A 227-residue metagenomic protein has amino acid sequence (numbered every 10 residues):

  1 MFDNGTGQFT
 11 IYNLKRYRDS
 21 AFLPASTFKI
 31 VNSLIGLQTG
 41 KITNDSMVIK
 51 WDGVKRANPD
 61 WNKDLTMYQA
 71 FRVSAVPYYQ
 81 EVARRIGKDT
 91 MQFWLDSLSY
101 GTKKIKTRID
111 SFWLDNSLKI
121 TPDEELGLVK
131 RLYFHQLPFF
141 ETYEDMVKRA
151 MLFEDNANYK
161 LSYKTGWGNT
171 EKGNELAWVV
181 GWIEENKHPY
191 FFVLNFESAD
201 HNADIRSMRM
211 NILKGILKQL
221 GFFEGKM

Functional and structural regions predicted by a protein language model:
M1-R16, V180-E184, L194: A short, well-structured edge-of-sheet supersecondary motif
G5-T6, S20, S46, T90 (+2 more regions): Coil residues (strongly favoring Ser/Thr
N13-D19, K63-D64, R72-Y79, K106-W113 (+1 more regions): Flexible glycine/proline-enriched surface loops and loop-helix/loop-strand junctions
F22-D45, A70, F192: Active-site SXXK
Q38-G53, F139-E144: Short, well-structured active-site flanking segments
M47-M91, L118: Conserved catalytic neighborhood of penicillin-recognizing serine enzymes
T66, E81-F134: Mid-domain, small-residue-enriched loop/turn segments at the edges of structured enzyme/sensor domains
R84-G87, Q136-K160, K164-M227: Structured C-terminal helix/loop/strand segments within mature extracytoplasmic catalytic/sensor domains
